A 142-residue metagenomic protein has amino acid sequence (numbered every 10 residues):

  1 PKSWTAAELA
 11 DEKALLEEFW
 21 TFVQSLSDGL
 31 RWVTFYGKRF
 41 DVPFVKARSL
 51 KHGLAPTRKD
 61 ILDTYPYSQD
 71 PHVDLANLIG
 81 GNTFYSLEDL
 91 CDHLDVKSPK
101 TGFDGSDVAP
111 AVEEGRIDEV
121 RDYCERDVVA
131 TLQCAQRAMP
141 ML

Functional and structural regions predicted by a protein language model:
P1-L9, S27-D122, R126-L142: Metal-dependent phosphoesterase core characteristic of DEDDh/y 3'-5' exonuclease domains
K13-D28: Short, basic/hydrophobic alpha-helical segments
